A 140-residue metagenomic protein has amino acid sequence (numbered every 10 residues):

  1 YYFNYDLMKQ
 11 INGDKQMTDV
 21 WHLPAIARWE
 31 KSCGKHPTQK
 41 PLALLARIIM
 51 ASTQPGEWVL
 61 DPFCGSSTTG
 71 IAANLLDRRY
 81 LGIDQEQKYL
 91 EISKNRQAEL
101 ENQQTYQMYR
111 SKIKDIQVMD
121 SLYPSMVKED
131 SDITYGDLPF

Functional and structural regions predicted by a protein language model:
Y1-Q10, D14: Active-site-adjacent helix-turn-beta-strand microarchitecture at beta-sheet edges that either contains or buttresses
G13-F140: S-adenosyl-L-methionine-dependent nucleic acid methyltransferase catalytic domains
